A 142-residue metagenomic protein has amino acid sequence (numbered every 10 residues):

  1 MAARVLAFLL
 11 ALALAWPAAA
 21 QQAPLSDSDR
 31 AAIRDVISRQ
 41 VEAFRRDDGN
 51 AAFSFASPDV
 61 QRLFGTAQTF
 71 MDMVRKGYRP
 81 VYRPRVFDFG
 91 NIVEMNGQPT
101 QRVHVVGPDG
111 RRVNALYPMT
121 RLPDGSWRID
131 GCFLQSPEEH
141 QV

Functional and structural regions predicted by a protein language model:
M1-V5: Positively charged n-region of N-terminal signal peptides that target proteins for export
A7-A15: Bacterial N-terminal signal peptides
W16-A20: Sec/Tat signal peptide C-region and signal peptidase I cleavage site
A23-P24, A31-D35, G49-Q98: Short solvent-exposed beta->alpha transition segments
D29, V36-I37, A43: N-terminal capping segments
Q40, F44-A51: Short helix-adjacent coil turns
N91-V142: Exposed beta-sheet edge and beta->alpha loop/turn motif
